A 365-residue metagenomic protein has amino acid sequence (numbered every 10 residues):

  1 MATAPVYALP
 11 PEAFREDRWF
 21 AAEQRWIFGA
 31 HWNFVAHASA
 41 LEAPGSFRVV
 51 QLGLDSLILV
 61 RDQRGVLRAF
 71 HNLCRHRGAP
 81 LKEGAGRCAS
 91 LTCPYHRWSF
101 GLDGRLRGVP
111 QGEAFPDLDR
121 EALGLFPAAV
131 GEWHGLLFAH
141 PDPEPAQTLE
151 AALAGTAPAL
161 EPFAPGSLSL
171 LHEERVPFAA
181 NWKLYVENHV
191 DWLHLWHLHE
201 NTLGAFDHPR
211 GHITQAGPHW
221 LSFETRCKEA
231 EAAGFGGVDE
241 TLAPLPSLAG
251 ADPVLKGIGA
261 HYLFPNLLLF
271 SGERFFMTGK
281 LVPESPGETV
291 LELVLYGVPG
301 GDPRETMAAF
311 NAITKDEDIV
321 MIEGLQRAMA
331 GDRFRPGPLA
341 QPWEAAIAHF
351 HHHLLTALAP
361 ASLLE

Functional and structural regions predicted by a protein language model:
M1-A13, G166: Short, contiguous pre-domain boundary segments
Y7, A13-L52: Non-catalytic accessory segments flanking enzyme active sites
F28-W32, A79, H194: Generic structural signal for secondary-structure transition and capping sites
A30-L41, V109-A114, A260-P265: Short Pro/Gly-enriched beta-strand edge/turn motifs at strand-loop
A36-L41, D119-E121, K256-A260, V294: Short linear motifs in intrinsically disordered
A40-P158: Rieske [2Fe-2S] iron-sulfur-binding domain
N72, G131, L136-E365: C-terminal catalytic domain of Rieske-type non-heme iron oxygenases
